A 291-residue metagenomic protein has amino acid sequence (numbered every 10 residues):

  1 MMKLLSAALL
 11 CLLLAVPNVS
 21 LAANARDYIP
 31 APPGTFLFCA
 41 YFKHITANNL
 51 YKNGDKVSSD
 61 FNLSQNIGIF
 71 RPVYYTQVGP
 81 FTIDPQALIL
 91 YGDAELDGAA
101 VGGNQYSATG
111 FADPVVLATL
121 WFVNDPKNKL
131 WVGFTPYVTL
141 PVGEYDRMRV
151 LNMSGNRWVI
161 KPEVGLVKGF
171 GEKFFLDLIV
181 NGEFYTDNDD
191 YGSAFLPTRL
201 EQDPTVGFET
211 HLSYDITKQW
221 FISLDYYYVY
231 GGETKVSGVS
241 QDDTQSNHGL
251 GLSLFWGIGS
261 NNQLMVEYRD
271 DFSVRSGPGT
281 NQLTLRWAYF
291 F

Functional and structural regions predicted by a protein language model:
P17-C39, A47: Outer-membrane beta-barrel biogenesis signature
A25-G34, Q77-I83, N124-V132, E172-K173 (+2 more regions): Short loop/turn motifs that connect adjacent beta-strands in outer-membrane beta-barrel proteins
G34, N62-G68, F81, Q105-P114 (+4 more regions): Residues that define the transmembrane beta-barrel architecture of outer-membrane proteins
F38-H44, P85-Y91, F134-L140, L178-F184 (+3 more regions): Transmembrane beta-barrel strands of outer-membrane/channel proteins
F42-H44, Y74-T76, L120-F122, V138 (+5 more regions): Residue-level signature of outer-membrane beta-barrel architecture
I45-I67, G102-Y106, V150-L151: Surface-exposed strand-loop-strand hairpins of Gram-negative outer-membrane beta-barrel proteins
N49-Y51, L196-F291: Outer membrane beta-barrel transmembrane domains
L151-K235: Detector for outer-membrane/organellar transmembrane beta-barrel domains, recognizing the amphipathic beta-strand
